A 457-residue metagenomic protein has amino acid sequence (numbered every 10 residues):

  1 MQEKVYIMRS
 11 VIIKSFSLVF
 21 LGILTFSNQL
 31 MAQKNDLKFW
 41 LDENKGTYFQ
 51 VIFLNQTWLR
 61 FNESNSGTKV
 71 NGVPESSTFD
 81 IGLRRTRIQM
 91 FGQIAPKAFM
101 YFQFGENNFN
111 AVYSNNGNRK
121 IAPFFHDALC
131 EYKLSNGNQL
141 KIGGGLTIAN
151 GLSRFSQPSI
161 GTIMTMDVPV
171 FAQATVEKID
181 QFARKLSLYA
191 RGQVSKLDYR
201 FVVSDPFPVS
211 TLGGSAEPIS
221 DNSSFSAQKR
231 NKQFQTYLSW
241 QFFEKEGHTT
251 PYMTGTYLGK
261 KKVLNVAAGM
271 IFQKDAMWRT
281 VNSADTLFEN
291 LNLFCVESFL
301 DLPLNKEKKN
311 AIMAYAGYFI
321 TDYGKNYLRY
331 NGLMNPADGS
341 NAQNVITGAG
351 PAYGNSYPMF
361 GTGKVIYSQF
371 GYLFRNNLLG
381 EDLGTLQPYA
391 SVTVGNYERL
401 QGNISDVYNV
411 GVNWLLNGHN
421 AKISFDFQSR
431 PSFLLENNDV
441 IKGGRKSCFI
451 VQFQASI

Functional and structural regions predicted by a protein language model:
M1-N35: Bacterial Sec-dependent N-terminal signal peptides
N35, K69-V73, P169-A174, P218-D221 (+4 more regions): Extracytoplasmic loops and strand-loop junctions of Gram-negative outer membrane beta-barrel proteins
L37-S64, S76-V209, R230-E246, I320 (+4 more regions): Outer membrane beta-barrel
W40, E75-T78, N116-R119, T175-I179 (+6 more regions): Outer-membrane beta-barrel domain signature
N44, F243-E398, D406, G443-S447 (+1 more regions): Detector for outer-membrane/organellar transmembrane beta-barrel domains, recognizing the amphipathic beta-strand
G46-Y48, A95-K97, G137-Q139, V194-K196 (+6 more regions): Strand-connecting loop/turn motifs
E63-V70, A111-P123, F155-G161, T211-P218 (+5 more regions): Outer-membrane beta-barrel translocator domains and adjoining extracellular loop/strand segments of Gram-negative
N222-S226, N417-S456: Predominantly the C-terminal beta-signal and adjacent terminal strand-loop region of outer-membrane beta-barrel
